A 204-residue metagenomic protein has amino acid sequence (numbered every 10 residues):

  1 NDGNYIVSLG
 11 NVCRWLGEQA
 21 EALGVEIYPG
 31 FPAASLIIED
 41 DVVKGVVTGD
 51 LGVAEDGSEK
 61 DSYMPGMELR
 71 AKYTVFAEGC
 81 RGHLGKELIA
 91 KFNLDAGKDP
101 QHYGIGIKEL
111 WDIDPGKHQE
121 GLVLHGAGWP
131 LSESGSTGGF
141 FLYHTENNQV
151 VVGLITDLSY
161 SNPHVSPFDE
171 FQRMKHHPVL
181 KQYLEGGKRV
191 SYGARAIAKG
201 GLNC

Functional and structural regions predicted by a protein language model:
G10, R14-W15, Q19-E185: Predominantly flavin-linked oxidoreductase catalytic cores and closely associated redox partners
G186-R195: Negatively charged sequence features
A194-C204: FAD-binding beta-loop-beta segment adjacent to the flavin cofactor pocket
